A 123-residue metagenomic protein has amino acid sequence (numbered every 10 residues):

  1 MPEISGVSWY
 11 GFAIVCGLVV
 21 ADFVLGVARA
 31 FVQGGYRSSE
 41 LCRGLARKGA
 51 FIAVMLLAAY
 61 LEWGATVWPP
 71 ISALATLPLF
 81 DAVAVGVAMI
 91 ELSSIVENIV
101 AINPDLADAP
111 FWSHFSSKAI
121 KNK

Functional and structural regions predicted by a protein language model:
M1-W9: Short, strongly hydrophobic alpha-helical membrane anchors
S8-F12, A46-A50, L77-V87, E97: Alpha-helical transmembrane segments of integral membrane proteins, emphasizing hydrophobic/aromatic residues
I14-E40: Membrane-interface helix-loop junction between the first two transmembrane segments
V15-L25, F51-A59, V83-S94: Alpha-helical transmembrane segments of multi-pass membrane proteins
A28-V32, L56-P69: Membrane-helix exit/interface motif
Y36-F51: Juxtamembrane helix-capping/reentrant segments at transmembrane boundaries
A73, V87-K123: Membrane-proximal cytosolic segments adjacent to transmembrane helices
